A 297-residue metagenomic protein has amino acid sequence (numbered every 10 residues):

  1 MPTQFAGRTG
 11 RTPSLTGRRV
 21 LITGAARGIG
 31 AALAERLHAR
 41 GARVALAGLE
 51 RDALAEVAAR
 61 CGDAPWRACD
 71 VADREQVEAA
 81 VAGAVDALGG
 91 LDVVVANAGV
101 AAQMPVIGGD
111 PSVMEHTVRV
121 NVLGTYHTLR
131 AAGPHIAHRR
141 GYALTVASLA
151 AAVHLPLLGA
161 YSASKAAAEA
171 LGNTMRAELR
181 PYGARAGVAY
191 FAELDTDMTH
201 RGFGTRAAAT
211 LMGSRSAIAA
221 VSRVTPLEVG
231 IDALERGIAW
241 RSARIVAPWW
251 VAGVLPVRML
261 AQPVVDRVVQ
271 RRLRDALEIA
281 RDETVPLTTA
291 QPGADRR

Functional and structural regions predicted by a protein language model:
A26-R27: Conserved glycine-rich cofactor-binding loop
R40-E56: Conserved glycine-rich Rossmann-like NAD(P)H-binding loop of the short-chain dehydrogenase/reductase
A68-A79, P111: The beta1-alpha1 cofactor-binding region of Rossmann-like NAD(H)/NADP(H)-dependent oxidoreductases
P105-E115: Substrate-binding pocket helix/loop in short-chain dehydrogenase/reductase
L129, S164: Active-site helix of classical SDR
S148: Residue(s) in the substrate-gating loop at a strand-loop-helix junction that position the organic substrate next
A177-W249: SDR active-site lid
